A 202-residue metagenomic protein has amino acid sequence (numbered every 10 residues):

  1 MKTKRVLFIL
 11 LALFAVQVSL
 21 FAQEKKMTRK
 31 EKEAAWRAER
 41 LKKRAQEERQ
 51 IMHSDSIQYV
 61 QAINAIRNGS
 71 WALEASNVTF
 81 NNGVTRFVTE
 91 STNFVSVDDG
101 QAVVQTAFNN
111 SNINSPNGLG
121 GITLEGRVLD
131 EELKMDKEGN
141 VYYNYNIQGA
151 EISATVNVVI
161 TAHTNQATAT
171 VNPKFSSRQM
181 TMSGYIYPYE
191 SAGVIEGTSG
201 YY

Functional and structural regions predicted by a protein language model:
M1-T28: Bacterial Sec-dependent N-terminal signal peptides
L20-A65, Y201: Sec-dependent signal peptide cleavage junction
R29-K32, D130-Y202: Helix-rich interaction surfaces within compact, conserved domain-sized segments that mediate assembly or partner
I57-Q58, A75-S91: N-terminal post-signal-peptidase region of extra-cytosolic proteins
N64-T79: A short, Trp-centered hydrophobic/proline-enriched beta-strand micro-motif
A65, V95-S96, V103, V159-T161: Well-ordered beta-strand positions
S76-V78, D98-G100, A107-N109, Q148 (+2 more regions): Solvent-exposed coil/turn segments that connect beta secondary-structure elements in extracytoplasmic/periplasmic
T85-G139: Mid-length scaffold segments of soluble, non-membrane domains
